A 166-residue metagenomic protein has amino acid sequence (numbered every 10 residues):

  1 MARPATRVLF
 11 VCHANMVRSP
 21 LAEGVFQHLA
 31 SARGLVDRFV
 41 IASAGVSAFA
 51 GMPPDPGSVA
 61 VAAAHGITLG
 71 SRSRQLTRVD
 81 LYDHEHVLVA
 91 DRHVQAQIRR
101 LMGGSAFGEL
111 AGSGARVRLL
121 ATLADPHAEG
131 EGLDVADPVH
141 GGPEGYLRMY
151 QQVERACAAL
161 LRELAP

Functional and structural regions predicted by a protein language model:
A2-H84, R162-P166: Conserved active-site segments centered on acidic
S19, D91-R92: Helix N-cap/beta->alpha junction signal
R92-P166: Phosphate-binding/catalytic loops
